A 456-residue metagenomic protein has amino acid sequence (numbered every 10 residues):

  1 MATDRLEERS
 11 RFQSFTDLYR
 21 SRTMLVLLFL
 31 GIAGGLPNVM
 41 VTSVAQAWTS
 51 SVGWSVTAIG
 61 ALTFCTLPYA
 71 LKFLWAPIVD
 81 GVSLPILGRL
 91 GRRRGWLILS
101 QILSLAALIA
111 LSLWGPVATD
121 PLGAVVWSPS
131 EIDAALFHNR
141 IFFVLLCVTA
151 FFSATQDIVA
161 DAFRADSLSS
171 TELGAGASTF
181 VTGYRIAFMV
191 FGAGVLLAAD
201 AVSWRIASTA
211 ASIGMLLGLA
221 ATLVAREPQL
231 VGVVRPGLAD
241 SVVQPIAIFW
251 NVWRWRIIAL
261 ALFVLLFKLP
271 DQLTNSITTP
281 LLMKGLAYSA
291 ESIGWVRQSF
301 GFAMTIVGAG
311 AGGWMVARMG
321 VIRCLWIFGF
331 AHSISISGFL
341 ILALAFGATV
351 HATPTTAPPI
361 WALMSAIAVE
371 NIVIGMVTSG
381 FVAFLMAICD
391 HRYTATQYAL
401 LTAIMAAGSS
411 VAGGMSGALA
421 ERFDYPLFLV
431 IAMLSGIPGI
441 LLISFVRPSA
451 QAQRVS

Functional and structural regions predicted by a protein language model:
A2-R20, E227-A259: Juxtamembrane intracellular "pre-TM" segments in multi-pass secondary transporters
S43-A58, F267, S276-W295: Short amphipathic helix-loop junctions that connect adjacent transmembrane helices in Major Facilitator Superfamily/SLC
P68-W75, W295-M319, F328, H332-F339 (+1 more regions): Transmembrane alpha-helices of Major Facilitator/SLC transporters
Y69-K72, G174-A199, T402-G413: Glycine-rich segments within core transmembrane alpha-helices of 12-TM secondary carriers
K72-R89, A199, V307-W326, A420-E421: Helix-to-loop junctions at the C-terminal end of transmembrane segments in multipass secondary transporters
L97-A135, F330-T356: C-terminal ends and interior cores of transmembrane alpha-helices in multi-pass membrane transporters/permeases
L99-L105, I206-L223, L427-F445: Symmetry-related core transmembrane helices of the 12-TM Major Facilitator Superfamily/SLC fold
R323-F381: C-terminal transmembrane helical hairpin of 12-TM major facilitator-type secondary transporters
